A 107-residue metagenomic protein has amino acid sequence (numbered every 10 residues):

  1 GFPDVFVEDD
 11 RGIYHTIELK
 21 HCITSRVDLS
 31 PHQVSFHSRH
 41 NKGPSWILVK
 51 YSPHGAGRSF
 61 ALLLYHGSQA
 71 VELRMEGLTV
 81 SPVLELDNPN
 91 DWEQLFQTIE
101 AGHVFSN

Functional and structural regions predicted by a protein language model:
G1: Beta-rich catalytic cores
V5-V7, G12-I23: Conserved catalytic cores of phosphodiester-cleaving nucleases, focusing on short active-site segments
H15, I23-S35: Active-site-adjacent loop/helix micro-motif of nuclease/hydrolase catalytic cores
S38-N41, E100: Alpha-helix boundary recognition
H40-A70: Nucleic-acid nuclease catalytic cores
S68-V83: Short, electropositive alpha-helical surface patch
T79-N107: Charged phosphate-binding loop/patch that engages nucleotide di/tri-phosphates or the phosphate backbone of nucleic
